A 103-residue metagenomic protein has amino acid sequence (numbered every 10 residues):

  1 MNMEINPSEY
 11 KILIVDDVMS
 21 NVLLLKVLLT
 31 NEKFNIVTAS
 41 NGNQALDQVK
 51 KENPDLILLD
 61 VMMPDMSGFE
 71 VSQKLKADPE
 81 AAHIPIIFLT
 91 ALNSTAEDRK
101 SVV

Functional and structural regions predicted by a protein language model:
M1-L13: Non-catalytic signal-transmission and effector/linker regions of two-component phosphorelay proteins
S8-E9, N53-D55, E80-P85: His-Asp phosphorelay/catalytic-motif detector in bacterial-type signaling
L13, T38-L56: Acidic, metal-coordinating helix/loop segments flanking the phosphotransfer/catalytic sites of two-component signaling
D16, D60, T90: Active-site residues of response regulator receiver
M19-V37, K51: Two-component/phosphorelay signaling modules centered on CheY-like receiver
S20, S40-Q44, S67-Q73, E80 (+1 more regions): Acidic catalytic/metal-coordinating carboxylates
M63: Receiver (REC) domain active-site loop signature in two-component systems and cognate sites in sensor histidine kinases
K100-V103: Conserved small/polar residues in nucleotide/adenosyl-binding loops
